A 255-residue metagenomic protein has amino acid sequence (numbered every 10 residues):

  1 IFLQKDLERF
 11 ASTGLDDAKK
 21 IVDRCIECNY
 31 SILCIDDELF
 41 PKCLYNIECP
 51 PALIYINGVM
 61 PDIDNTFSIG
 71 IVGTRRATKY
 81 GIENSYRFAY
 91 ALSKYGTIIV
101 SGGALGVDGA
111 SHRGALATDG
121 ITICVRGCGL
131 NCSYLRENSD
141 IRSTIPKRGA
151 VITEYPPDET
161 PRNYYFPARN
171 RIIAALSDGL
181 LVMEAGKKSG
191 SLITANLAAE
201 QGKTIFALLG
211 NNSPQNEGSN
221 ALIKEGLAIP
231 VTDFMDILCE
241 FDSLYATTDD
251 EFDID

Functional and structural regions predicted by a protein language model:
I1-L39: Short, small/acidic-rich helices and loops at N termini and domain boundaries of DNA replication/processing enzymes
I26, C34-D255: Glycine-biased, small-residue-rich flexible motifs in mid-sequence functional cores and linkers
